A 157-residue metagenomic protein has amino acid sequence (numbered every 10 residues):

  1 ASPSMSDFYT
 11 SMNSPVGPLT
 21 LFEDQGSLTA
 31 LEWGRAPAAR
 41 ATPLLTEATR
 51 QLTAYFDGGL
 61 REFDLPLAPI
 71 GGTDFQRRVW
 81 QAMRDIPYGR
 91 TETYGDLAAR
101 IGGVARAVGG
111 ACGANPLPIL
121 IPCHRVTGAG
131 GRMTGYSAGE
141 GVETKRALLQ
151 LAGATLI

Functional and structural regions predicted by a protein language model:
A1-G103, L151-I157: Basic nucleic-acid-binding alpha-helical/helix-turn surface characteristic of O6-alkylguanine DNA
G113: Residue-level detection of the helix-turn-helix DNA-binding "recognition helix"
L120-G128: Short Lys/Arg-enriched helix C-cap and helix-to-coil transition segments that create basic nucleic-acid-contact patches
A129-I157: …primarily DNA-binding HTH/wHTH and HhH modules…
